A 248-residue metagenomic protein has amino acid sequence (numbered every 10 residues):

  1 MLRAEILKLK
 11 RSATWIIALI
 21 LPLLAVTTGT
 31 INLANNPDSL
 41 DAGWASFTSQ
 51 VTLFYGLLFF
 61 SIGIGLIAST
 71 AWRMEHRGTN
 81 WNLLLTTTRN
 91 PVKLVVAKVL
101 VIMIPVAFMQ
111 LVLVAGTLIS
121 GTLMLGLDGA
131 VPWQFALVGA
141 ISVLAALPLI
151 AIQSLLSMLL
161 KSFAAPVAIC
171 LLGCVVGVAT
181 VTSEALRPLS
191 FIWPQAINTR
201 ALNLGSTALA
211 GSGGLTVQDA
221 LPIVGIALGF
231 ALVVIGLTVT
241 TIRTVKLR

Functional and structural regions predicted by a protein language model:
M1-K10, S46-Y55, N80-K93, V114-T117 (+1 more regions): Hydrophobic alpha-helical transmembrane segments
M1-P22, L247: Aromatic- and glycine-rich beta-strand/loop motifs that create alpha-glucan
K8, R73, L84-T86, Q153 (+1 more regions): Helix-capping/transition residues at the boundaries of transmembrane alpha-helices and the short helical linkers
T14, A18-A25, C170, G229-L232: Hydrophobic alpha-helical transmembrane segments of polytopic
W15, P22-I64, S69, V96-F163 (+2 more regions): Secretory targeting signals
W15, Y55, W81, L155 (+1 more regions): Tryptophan-centric aromatic hotspots in well-structured domains and transmembrane helices
N35-T48, V167, L172-R248: Terminal transmembrane helical anchor/hairpin motif
S69-M103: Helix-loop-helix units of permease transmembrane domains in multi-pass membrane transporters, especially ABC
